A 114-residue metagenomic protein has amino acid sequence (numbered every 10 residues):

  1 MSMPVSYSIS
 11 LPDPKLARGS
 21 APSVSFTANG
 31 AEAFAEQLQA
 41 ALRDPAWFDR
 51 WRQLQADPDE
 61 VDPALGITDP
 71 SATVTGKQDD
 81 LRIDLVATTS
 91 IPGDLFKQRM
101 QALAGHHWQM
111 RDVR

Functional and structural regions predicted by a protein language model:
M1-D80, A87-R114: Long, contiguous binding/interaction regions
